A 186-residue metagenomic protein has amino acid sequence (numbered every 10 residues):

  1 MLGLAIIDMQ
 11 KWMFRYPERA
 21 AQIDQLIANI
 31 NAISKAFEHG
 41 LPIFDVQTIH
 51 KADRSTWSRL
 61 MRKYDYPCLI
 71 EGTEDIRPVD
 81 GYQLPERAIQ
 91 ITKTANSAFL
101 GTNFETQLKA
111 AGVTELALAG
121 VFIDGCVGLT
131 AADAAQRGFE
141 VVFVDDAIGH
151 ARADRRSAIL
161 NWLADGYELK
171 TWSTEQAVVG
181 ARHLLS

Functional and structural regions predicted by a protein language model:
L2-G3, N31-H39, Y66-S186: Active-site-adjacent betaalpha module
L4-M9: N-terminal nucleotide-binding beta1-loop-alpha1 segment
Q10-R15: Short acidic, Gly/Ser-rich segments with clustered Asp/Glu that frequently serve as metal-coordination loops in enzyme
P17-D24, M61-C68: Short glycine-enriched, charge-decorated loop/helix-capping segments at active-site entrances that position
R19-I49: A short alpha/beta connector and helix-capping loop motif
I43, Q47-D65: Early exported N-terminus immediately downstream of N-terminal targeting peptides
